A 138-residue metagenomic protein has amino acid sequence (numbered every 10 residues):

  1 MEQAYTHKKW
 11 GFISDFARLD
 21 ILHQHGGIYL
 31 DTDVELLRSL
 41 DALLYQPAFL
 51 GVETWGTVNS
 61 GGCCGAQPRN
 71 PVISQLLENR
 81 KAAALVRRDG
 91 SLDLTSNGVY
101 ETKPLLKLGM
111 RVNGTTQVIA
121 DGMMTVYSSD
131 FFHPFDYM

Functional and structural regions predicted by a protein language model:
M1-D15, L30-M138: Glycosyltransferase-associated regions of secretory-pathway enzymes, highlighting luminal stem/catalytic domains
F16-G26: Small-residue hinge/turn detector
